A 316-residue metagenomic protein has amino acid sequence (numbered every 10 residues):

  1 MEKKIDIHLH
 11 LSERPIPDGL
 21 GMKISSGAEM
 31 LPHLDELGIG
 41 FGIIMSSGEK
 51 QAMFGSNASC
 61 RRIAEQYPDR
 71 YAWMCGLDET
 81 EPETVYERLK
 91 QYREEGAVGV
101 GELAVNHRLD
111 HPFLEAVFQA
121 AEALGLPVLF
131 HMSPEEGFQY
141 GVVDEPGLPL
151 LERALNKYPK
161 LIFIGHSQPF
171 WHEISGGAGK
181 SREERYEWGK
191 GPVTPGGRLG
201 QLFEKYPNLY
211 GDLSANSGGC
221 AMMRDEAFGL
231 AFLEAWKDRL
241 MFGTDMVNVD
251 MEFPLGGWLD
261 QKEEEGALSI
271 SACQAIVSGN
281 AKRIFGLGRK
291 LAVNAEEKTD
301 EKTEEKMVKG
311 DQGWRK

Functional and structural regions predicted by a protein language model:
M1-G21, S56-N57, R61-G76, P207-Y210: Mobile, glycine- and charge-enriched loop segments and immediately flanking short secondary-structure elements within
M1-S12, I16-F41, W236-M241, V247-K316: Mid-to-C-terminal alpha-helical segments outside catalytic/metal-binding sites
K4-I7, I43-S46, M74-G76, G101 (+3 more regions): Active-site neighborhood of phospho(di)ester-bond hydrolases with catalytic His/Asp-centered motifs
I16-S25, G48-G55, D78-T84, V105-P112 (+4 more regions): Acidic-and-aromatic substrate-binding clefts and catalytic sites of carbohydrate-active enzymes
K23, A28-Q51, Y71-G76, V98-E102: Divalent metal-dependent hydrolysis catalytic cores, especially in the metallo-beta-lactamase
F54-P146: Active-site gating/metal-coordination segments in enzymes
V98-G99, L114-F242, G313: Catalytic pocket-lining loop regions of alpha/beta-barrel enzymes, especially the amidohydrolase/enolase/GH5 lineages
